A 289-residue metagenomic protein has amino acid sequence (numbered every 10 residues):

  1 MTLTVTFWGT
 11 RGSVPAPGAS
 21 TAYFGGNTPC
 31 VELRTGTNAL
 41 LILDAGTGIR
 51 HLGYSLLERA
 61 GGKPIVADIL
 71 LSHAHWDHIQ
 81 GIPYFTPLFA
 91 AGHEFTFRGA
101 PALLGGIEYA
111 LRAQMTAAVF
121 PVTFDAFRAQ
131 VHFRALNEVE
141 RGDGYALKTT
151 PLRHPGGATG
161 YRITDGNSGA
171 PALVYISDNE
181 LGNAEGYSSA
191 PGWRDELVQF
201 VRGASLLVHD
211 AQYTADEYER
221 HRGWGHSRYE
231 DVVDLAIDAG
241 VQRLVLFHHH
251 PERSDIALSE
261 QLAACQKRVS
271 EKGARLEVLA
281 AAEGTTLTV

Functional and structural regions predicted by a protein language model:
M1-V174, G182-Y187, V198, D255-V289: Binuclear metal-dependent hydrolase catalytic cores
A172, E180-E277, A282: Cap/insert and terminal regions of metallo-dependent hydrolase folds
S177: Conserved beta-strand-loop-short alpha-helix elements that form and flank the Mn2+/Mg2+-coordinating active site
